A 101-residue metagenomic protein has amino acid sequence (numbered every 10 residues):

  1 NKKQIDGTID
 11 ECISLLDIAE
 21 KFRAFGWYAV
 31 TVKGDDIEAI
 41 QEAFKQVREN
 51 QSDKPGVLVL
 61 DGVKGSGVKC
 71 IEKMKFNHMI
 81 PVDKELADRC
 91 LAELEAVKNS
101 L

Functional and structural regions predicted by a protein language model:
N1-L101: Glycine-rich ThDP/TPP pyrophosphate-binding loop and its adjacent helix/strand module within ThDP-dependent enzymes
